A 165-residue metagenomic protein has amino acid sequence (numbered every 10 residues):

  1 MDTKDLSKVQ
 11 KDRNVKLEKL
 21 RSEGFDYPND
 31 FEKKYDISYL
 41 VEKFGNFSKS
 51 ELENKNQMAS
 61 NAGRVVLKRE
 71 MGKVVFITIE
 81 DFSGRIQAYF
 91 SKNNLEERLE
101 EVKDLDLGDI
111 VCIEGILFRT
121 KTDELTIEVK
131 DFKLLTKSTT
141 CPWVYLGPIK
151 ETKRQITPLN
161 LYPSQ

Functional and structural regions predicted by a protein language model:
M1-Q165: Class II aminoacyl-tRNA synthetase catalytic cores and aaRS-like
